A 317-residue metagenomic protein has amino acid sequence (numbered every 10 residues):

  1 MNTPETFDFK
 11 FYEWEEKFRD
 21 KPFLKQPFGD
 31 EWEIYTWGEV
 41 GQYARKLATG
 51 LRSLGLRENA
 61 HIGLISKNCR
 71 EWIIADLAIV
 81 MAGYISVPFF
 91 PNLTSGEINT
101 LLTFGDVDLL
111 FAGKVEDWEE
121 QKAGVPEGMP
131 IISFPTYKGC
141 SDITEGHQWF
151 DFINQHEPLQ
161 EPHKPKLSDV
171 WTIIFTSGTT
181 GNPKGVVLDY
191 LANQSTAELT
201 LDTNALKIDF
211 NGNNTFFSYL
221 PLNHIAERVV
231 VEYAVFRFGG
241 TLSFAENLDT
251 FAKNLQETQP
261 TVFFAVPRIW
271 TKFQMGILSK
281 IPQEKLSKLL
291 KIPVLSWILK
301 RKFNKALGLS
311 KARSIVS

Functional and structural regions predicted by a protein language model:
N2-F23, Q42: A short N-terminal helical cap/helix-turn-helix that marks the beginning of AMP-binding/adenylate-forming
P22, N154-F175, N182, I208-T215: Conserved pre-ATP/AMP-binding loop-to-beta segment of ANL
F23-C69, I73, L77, T94-N99 (+3 more regions): Conserved AMP-binding/adenylate-forming core of the ANL superfamily
I34-G38, W171-A197: Conserved AMP-binding A3 loop
L54, L77, M81-D151: Structural core segment of the AMP-binding/adenylate-forming
H61, K67-V87, P91-S95, T103-L109 (+2 more regions): A short helix-loop-beta submotif of the ANL/AMP-binding
E116-L167, I277-A306: ANL superfamily adenylate-forming
Q194-S218, L222-K311: Conserved AMP-binding/adenylation subdomain of ANL enzymes
